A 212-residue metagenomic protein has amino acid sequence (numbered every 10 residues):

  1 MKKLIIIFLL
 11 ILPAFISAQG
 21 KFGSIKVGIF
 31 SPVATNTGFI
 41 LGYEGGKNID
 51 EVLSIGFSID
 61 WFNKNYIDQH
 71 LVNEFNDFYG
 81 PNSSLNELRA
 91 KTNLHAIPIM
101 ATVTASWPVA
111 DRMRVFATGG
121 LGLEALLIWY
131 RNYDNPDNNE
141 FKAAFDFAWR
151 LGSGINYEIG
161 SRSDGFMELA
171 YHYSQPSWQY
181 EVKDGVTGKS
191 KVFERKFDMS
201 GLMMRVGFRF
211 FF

Functional and structural regions predicted by a protein language model:
L4-P13: Sec-dependent N-terminal signal peptides
Q19-K21, T37-L41, N93-I99, A143-W149 (+1 more regions): Residues that define the transmembrane beta-barrel architecture of outer-membrane proteins
Q19-K26, D77-L85, I128-P136, D184-G188: Flexible, solvent-exposed coil segments and beta strand-coil junctions, predominantly the extracellular/periplasmic
G28-S31, L85-K91, D134-F141, K189-R195: Extracellular loop and loop/strand-boundary signature of outer-membrane beta-barrel proteins
I29-E44, H70, A144: Surface-exposed strand-loop-strand hairpins of Gram-negative outer-membrane beta-barrel proteins
N36-I40, I67-E74, L127-P136, W178-V186: Outer-membrane beta-barrel translocator domains and adjoining extracellular loop/strand segments of Gram-negative
K47-Y133, Y157-R162, M199-F212: Gram-negative (and chloroplast) outer-membrane scaffold detector with strong preference for beta-barrel transmembrane
I67-D68, L151-F212: Predominantly the C-terminal beta-signal and adjacent terminal strand-loop region of outer-membrane beta-barrel
